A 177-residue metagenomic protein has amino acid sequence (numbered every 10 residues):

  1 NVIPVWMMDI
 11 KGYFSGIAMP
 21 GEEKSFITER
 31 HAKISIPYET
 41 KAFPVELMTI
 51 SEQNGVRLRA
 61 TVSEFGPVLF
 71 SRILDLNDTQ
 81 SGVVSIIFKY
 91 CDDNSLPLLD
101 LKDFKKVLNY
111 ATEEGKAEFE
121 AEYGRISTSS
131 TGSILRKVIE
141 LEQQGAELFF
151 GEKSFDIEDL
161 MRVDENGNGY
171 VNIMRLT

Functional and structural regions predicted by a protein language model:
V2-M8, G12-T177: P-loop NTPase motor domains
